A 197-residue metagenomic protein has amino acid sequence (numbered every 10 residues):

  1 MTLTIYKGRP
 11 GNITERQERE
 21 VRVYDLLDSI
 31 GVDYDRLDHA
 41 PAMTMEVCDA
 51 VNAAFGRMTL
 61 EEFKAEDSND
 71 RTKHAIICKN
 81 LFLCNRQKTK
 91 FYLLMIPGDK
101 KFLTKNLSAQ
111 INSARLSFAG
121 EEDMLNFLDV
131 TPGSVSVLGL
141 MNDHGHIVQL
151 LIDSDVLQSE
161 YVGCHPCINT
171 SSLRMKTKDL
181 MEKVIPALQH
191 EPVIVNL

Functional and structural regions predicted by a protein language model:
M1-L197: Extended, low-hydrophobicity, polar/charged segments
